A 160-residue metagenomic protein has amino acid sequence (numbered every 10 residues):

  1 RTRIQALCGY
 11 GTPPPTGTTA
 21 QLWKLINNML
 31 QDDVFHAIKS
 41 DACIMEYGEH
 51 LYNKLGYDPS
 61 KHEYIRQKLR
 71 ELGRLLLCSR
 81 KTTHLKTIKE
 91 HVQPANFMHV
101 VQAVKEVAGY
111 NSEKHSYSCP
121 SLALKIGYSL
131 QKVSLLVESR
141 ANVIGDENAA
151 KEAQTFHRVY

Functional and structural regions predicted by a protein language model:
R1-Y160: Extended, charge-enriched helical/coil interaction regions that scaffold DNA-processing and chromosome-maintenance
